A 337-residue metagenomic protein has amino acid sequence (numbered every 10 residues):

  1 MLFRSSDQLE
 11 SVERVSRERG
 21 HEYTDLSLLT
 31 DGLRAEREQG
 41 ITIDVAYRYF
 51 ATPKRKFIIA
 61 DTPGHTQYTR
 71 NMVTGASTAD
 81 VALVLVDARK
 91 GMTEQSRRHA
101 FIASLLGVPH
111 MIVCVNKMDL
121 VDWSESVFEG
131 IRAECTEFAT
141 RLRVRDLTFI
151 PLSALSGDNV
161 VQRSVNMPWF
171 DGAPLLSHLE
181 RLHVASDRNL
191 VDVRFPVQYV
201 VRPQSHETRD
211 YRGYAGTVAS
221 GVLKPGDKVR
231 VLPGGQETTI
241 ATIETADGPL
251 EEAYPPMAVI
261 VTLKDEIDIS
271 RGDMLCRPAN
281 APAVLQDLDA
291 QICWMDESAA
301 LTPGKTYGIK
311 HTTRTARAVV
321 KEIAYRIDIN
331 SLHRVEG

Functional and structural regions predicted by a protein language model:
M1, V12, G40, D61 (+11 more regions): Residue-level signature of catalytic and energy-coupling elements of molecular machines, predominantly ATP/GTP-dependent
M1-Q67, A79: P-loop NTPase switch module centered on the Walker A-proximal segment
D7-E10, R14, D31, R48 (+9 more regions): Solvent-exposed alpha-helical segments within well-ordered globular domains of core cellular machineries
E18-T24, D31-I43, F138-L147, E180-V193 (+4 more regions): Active-site phosphate-binding and catalytic loops of NTP-dependent enzymes
T52-R55, P203-G337: C-terminal effector/interaction modules appended to NTPase cores
R55-F57, T62-Y68, S77-A100, V108-E129: Conserved Switch II/interswitch segment of TRAFAC-class P-loop GTPases
P109, V121-D187: Canonical P-loop GTPase G-domain recognition
L155, G172-Y211, A215, R230 (+1 more regions): Accessory interdomain/linker segments of ATP-dependent helicases and helicase-like nucleic-acid enzymes that mediate
